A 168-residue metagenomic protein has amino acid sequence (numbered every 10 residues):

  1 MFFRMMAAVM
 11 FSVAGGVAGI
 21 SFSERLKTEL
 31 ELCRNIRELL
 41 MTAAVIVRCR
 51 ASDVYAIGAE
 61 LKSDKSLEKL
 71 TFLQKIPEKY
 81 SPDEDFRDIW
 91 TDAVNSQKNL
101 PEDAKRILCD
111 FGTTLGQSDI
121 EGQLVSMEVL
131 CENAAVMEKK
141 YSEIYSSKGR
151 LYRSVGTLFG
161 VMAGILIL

Functional and structural regions predicted by a protein language model:
F2-E78: Juxtamembrane/interface alpha-helical elements of multi-pass membrane proteins
A7-A18, Y141-L168: Bilayer-spanning, highly hydrophobic alpha-helical transmembrane segments
F11, G15-F22, I36, R87 (+3 more regions): Generic signal for short, ordered secondary-structure residues within or immediately flanking folded domains
I20, I36, I46, I57 (+6 more regions): Weak global preference for isoleucine
E24, T28-E31, I46, A93-S96 (+4 more regions): Non-transmembrane, amphipathic alpha-helical segments
R34-R37, M41, S81, V125-E128 (+1 more regions): Generic structural signal for well-ordered, non-transmembrane alpha-helical segments in soluble/cytosolic regions
A51-I120: Glycine- and small-hydrophobic-enriched helix-loop-helix hairpins
T114-T157: Membrane-interface, cytosolic juxtamembrane amphipathic helix immediately N-terminal to a transmembrane helix, enriched
